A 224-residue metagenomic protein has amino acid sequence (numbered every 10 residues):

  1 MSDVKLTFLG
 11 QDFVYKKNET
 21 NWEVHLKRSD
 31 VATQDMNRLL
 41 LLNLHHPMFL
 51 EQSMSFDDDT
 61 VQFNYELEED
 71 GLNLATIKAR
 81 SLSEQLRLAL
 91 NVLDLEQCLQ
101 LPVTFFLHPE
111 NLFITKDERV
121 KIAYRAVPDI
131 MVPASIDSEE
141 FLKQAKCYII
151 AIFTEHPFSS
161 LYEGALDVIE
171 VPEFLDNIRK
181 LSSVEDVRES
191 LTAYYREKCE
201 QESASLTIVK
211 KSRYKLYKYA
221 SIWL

Functional and structural regions predicted by a protein language model:
L6, L101-V103, T115-Y217: C-lobe/activation-segment region of protein kinase-like
G10-R87: Conserved structural core of kinase catalytic domains
L86-D94: Short, hydrophobic/amphipathic alpha-helical packing segments that form internal helix faces or helix-helix interfaces
L93-P102: Protein kinase catalytic-loop region centered on the HRD/HxD motif
L107: Hydrophobic HxD+1 residue recognition
E110-L112: Hydrophobic residue at the +6 position relative to the catalytic HRD Asp in the kinase catalytic loop
L216-L224: Membrane-anchoring helices that localize proteins to membranes
